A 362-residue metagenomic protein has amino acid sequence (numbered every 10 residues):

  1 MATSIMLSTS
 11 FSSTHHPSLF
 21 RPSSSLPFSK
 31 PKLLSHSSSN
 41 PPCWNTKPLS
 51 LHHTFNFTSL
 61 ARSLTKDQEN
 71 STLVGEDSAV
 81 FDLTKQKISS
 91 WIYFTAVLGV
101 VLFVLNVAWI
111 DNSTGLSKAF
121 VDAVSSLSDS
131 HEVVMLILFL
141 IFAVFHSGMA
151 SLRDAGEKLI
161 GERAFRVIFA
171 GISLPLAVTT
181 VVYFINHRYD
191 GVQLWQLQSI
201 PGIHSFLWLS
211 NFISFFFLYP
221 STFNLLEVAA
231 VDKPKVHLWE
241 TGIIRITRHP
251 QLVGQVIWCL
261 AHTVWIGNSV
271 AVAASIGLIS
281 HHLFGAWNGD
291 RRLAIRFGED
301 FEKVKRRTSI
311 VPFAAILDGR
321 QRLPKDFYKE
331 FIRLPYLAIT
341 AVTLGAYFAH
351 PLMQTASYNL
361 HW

Functional and structural regions predicted by a protein language model:
M1-K66: N-terminal chloroplast transit peptides
I5-T14, S50-H53, Y93, G99-V107 (+2 more regions): Hydrophobic transmembrane alpha-helices
H52-T54, T58-V74, L152-I160, A229-H237 (+2 more regions): Cytosolic, membrane-interface loops and tails of multi-pass inner-membrane proteins
T72-G75, V107-V121, S147-A164: Membrane-interface helix-loop junction between the first two transmembrane segments
V80-A96, S126-V134, F331-P335: N-terminal membrane topogenic signal
L98-T114, I141-A150, V178-I185, Y347-Q354: Alpha-helical transmembrane segments of multi-pass membrane proteins
S113-S125, R153-G156, H187-I200, A229-K233 (+1 more regions): Membrane-interface helix termini and inter-helical loops of multi-pass transporters
A177-G242: Portal/gating segments that form or line small-molecule/metal binding sites
